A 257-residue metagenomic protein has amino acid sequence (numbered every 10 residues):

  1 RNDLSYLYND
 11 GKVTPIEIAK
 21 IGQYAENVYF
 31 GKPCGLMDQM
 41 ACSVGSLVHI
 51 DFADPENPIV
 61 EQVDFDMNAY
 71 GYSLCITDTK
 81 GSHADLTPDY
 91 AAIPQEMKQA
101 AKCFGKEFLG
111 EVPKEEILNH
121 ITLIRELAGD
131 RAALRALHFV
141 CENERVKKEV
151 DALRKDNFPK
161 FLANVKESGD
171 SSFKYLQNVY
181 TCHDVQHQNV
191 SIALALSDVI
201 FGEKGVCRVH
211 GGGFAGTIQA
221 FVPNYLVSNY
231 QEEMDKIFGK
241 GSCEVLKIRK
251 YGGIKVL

Functional and structural regions predicted by a protein language model:
R1-D10, Q219-V222: DPxDG-like acidic metal-binding loop motif
Y6-P15, H83-P88: Inter-helical turn/loop segments and adjacent helix faces that build the functional surface of alpha-helical bundle
K12-Y24, L162-E167, V245-L246: Beta-strand segments within the central parallel beta-sheet cores of soluble alpha/beta enzyme folds
A19-G35: Acidic/histidine-rich catalytic neighborhood of metal-dependent amide-processing enzymes
F30, S46-R208, A220-L257: C-terminal nucleotide
F214-I218: N-terminal pre-core extensions flanking Radical SAM catalytic domains
